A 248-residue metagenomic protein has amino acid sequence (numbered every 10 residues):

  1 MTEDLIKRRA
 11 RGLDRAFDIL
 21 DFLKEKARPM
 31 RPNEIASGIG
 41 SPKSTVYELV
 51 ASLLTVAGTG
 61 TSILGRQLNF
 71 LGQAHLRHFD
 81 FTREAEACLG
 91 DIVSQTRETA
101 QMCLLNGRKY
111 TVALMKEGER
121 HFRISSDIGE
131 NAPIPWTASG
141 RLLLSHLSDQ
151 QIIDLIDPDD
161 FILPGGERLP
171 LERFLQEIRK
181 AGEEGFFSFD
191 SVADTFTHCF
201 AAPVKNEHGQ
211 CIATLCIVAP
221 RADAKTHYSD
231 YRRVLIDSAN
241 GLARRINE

Functional and structural regions predicted by a protein language model:
M1-R83, N240-R245: N-terminal helix-turn-helix
R9-L13, T61, G65, H78 (+8 more regions): Short, structured helix-loop boundary elements
G38, E84-Q95, Q101, K180 (+3 more regions): Amphipathic alpha-helical regulatory segments at dimerization interfaces that relay allosteric signals between sensory
I63-P158: Amphipathic alpha-helical effector-binding/dimerization core of metabolite-sensing transcriptional regulators
D154-D159, L163, A239-E248: Cysteine/selenocysteine-centered motifs that mediate thiol-based redox chemistry or coordinate metal-sulfur cofactors
E167-G241: Extended hydrophobic
